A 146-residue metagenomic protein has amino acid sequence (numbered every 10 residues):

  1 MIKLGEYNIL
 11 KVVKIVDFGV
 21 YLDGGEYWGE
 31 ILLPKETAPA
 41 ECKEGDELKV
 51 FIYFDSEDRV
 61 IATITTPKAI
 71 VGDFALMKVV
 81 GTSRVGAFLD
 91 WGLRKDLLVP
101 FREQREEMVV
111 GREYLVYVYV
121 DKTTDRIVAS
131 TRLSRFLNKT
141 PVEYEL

Functional and structural regions predicted by a protein language model:
M1-L146: Single-stranded RNA-binding regions, centering on S1/OB-family and related RNA-binding modules
